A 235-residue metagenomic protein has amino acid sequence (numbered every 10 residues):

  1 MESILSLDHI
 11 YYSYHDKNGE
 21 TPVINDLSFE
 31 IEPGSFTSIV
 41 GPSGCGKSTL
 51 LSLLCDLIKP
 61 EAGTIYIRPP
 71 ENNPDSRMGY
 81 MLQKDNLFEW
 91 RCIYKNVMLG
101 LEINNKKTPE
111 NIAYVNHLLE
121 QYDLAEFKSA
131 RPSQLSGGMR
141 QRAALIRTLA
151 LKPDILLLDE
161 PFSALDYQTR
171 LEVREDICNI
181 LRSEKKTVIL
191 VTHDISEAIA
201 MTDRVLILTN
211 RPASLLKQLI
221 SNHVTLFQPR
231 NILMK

Functional and structural regions predicted by a protein language model:
V40-P42: The feature captures the beta-strand-to-loop junction immediately N-terminal to the Walker
C55: Helix-to-loop junction immediately C-terminal to a conserved catalytic motif
G63-P74: Conserved ABC transporter NBD signature motif
M98, P109-F127, N179: Conserved ABC ATPase "signature" region
R131-L135, M139: Conserved ABC ATPase signature
A150-D154: A short, proline-enriched helix->beta-strand linker immediately N-terminal to the Walker B motif in ABC-type P-loop
